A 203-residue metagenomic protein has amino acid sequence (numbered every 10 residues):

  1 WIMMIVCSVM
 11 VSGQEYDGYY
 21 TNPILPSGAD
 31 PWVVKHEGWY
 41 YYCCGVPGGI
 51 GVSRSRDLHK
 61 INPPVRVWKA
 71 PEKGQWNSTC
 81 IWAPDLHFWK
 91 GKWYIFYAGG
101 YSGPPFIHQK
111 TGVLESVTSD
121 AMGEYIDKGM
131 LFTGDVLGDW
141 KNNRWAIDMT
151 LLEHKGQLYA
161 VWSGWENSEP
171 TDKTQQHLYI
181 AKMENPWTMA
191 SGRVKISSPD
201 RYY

Functional and structural regions predicted by a protein language model:
W1-S8: Bacterial N-terminal signal peptides
V11-Y203: Carbohydrate-active catalytic/glycan-binding domains of CAZyme proteins, especially the secreted or lumenal ectodomains
